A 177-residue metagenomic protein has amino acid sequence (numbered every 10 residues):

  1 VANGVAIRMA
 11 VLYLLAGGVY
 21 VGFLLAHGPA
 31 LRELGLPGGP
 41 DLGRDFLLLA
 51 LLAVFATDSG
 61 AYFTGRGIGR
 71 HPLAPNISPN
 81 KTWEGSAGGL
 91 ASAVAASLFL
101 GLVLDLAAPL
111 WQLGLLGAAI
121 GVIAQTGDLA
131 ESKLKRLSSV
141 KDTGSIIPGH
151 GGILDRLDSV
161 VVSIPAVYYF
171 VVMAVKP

Functional and structural regions predicted by a protein language model:
V1-L12: C-terminal functional extensions of proteins
L12-S163: Interhelical loop and helix-boundary elements at the membrane-water interface of polytopic inner-membrane proteins
A166: Flexible, active-site-proximal loop/turn residues at the rims of small-molecule/cofactor binding pockets and catalytic
Y169-P177: Juxtamembrane boundary at the C-terminal end of a transmembrane helix
